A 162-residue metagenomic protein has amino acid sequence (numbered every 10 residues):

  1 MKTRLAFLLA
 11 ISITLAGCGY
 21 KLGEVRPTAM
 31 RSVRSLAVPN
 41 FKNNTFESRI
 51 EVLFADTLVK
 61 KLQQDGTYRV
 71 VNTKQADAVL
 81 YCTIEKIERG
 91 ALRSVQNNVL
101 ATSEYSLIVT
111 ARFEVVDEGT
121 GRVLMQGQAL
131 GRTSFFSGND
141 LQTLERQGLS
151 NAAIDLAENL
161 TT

Functional and structural regions predicted by a protein language model:
M1-C18: Sec-dependent bacterial lipoprotein signal peptides
L5-L8, P39, E47-F54, A76-I84 (+2 more regions): A generic short-segment signal for beta-strand/edge and adjacent turn/coil regions
G17-Q75, G119, L130, S137 (+2 more regions): A structural "domain/chain start" motif
T45-D56, T102, S106, T143-E158: Soluble non-cytosolic domains of exported or imported proteins
Q64-R69, Q75, V79-L124, R132-L149 (+1 more regions): Surface-exposed short loop/turn segments
